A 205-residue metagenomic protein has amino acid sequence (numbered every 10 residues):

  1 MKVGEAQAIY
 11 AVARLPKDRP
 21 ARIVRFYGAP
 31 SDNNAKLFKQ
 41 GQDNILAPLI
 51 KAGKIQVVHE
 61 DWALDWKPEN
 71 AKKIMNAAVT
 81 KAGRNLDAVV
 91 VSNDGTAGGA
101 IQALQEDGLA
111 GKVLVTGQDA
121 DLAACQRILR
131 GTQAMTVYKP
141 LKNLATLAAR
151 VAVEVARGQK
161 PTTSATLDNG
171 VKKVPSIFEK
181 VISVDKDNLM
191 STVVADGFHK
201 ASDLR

Functional and structural regions predicted by a protein language model:
M1-R205: A residue-level marker of the well-folded mature domains of exported/periplasmic proteins
